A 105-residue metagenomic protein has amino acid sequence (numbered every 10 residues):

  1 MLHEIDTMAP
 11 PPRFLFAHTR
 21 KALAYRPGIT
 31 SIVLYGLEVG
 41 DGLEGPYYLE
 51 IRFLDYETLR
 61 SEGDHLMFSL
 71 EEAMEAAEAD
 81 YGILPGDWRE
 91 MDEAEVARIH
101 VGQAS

Functional and structural regions predicted by a protein language model:
M1-G28: Negatively charged, low-complexity tracts enriched in Asp/Glu with abundant Ser/Thr
I5, H18, L37-G40, A73: Low-complexity, intrinsically disordered/propeptide-like segments
D6-M8, G40, R52, E57 (+3 more regions): Intrinsically disordered, low-complexity regions of eukaryotic proteins
R20, S31, V39, L43-Y48 (+3 more regions): Polar low-complexity intrinsically disordered regions enriched in Ser/Thr and small residues
P27-S61: Short aromatic-glycine-(Arg/Gly/Cys) micro-motifs in beta-strand/loop hairpins
G63, M67-I83: A short, charged, amphipathic alpha-helix used as a generic interaction element across diverse proteins
A79-E95: Short glycine-rich, low-complexity/disordered patches
A94-S105: Surface-exposed beta-loop interaction hotspot
